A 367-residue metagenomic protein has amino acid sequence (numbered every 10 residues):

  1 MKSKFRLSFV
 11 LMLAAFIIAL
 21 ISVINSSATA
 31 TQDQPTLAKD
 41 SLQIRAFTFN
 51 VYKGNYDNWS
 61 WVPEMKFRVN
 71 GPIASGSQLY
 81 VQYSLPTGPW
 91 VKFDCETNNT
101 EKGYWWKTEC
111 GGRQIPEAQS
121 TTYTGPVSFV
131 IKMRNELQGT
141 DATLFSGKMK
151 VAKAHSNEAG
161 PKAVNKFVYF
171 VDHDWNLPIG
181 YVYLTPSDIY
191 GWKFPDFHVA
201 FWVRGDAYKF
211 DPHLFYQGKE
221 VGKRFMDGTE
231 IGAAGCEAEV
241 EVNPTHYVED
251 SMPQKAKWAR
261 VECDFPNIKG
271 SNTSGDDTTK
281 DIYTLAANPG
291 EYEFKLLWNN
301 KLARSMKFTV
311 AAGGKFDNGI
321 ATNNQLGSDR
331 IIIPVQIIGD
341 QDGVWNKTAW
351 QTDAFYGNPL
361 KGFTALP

Functional and structural regions predicted by a protein language model:
K2-L13: Bacterial N-terminal signal peptides that target proteins for export
L11-S22: Bacterial N-terminal signal peptides
L20-D33: Bacterial Sec-dependent signal peptides at the C-terminal "C-region" and cleavage site
T31-T143, Y169-L296, R304-M306, A312 (+3 more regions): Contiguous segments within soluble domain cores/interaction surfaces
S146-G147: TPR/TPR-like alpha-solenoid helical repeat scaffolds
K150-E158, A311-D317: Extracellular interdomain linker/stem segments of modular secreted and single-pass surface proteins
A154-H173: Disulfide-bonded cysteine-rich modules in secreted/extracellular proteins, activating on the conserved Cys frameworks
